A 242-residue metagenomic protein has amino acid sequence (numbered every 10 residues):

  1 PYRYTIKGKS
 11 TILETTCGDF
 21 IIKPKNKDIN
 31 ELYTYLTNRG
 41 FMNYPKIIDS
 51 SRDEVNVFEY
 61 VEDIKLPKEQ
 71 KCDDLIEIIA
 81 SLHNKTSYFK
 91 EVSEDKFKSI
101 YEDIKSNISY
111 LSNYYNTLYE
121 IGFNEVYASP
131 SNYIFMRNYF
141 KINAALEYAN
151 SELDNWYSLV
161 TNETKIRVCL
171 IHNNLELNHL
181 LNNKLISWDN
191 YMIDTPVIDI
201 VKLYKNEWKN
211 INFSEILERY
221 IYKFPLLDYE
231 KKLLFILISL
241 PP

Functional and structural regions predicted by a protein language model:
P1-Y2: Juxta-kinase regulatory segment immediately upstream of eukaryotic protein kinase catalytic domains
S10-E14, S151-I200: Active-site acidic catalytic loop and adjacent metal/ATP-binding pocket of ATP-dependent phosphoryl transfer enzymes
T15-K98: ATP-binding pocket architecture of kinase catalytic cores
V55-K68, N84-Y88, S112-E125, L203 (+1 more regions): A glycine-centered beta->alpha junction motif in the catalytic cores of kinase/phosphotransferase enzymes
D95-L170: ATP-dependent phospho-/nucleotidyl transfer catalytic cores
P196-L227, I238-P242: Active-site activation/catalytic loop segments of kinase-like enzymes and analogous catalytic loops in related
E230-K232, I236: Extended alpha-helical coiled-coil "stalk/arm" regions that scaffold and mediate dimerization/assembly in large
